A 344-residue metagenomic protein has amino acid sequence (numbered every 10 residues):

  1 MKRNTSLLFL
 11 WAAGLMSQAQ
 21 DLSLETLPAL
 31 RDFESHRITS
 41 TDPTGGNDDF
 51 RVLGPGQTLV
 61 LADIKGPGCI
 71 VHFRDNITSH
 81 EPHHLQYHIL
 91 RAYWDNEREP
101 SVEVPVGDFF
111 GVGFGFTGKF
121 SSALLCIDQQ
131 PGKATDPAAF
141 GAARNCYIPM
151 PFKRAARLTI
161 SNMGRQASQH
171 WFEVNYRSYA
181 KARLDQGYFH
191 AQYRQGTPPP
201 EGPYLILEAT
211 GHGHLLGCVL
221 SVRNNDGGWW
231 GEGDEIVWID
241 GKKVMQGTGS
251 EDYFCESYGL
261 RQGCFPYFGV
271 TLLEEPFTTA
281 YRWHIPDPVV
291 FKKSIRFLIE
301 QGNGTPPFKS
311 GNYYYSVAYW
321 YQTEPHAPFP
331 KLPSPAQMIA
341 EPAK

Functional and structural regions predicted by a protein language model:
K2-F9: Sec-dependent signal peptide recognition, specifically the positively charged N-region followed immediately by
T5, M16, F120-S121: Intrinsically disordered, low-complexity segments enriched in Ser/Pro/Gly/Ala and basic residues
L10-A19: Hydrophobic h-region of N-terminal signal peptides that target proteins for export in Gram-negative bacteria
Q20-K344: Beta-strand-centric surfaces of beta-sandwich/beta-rich domains
